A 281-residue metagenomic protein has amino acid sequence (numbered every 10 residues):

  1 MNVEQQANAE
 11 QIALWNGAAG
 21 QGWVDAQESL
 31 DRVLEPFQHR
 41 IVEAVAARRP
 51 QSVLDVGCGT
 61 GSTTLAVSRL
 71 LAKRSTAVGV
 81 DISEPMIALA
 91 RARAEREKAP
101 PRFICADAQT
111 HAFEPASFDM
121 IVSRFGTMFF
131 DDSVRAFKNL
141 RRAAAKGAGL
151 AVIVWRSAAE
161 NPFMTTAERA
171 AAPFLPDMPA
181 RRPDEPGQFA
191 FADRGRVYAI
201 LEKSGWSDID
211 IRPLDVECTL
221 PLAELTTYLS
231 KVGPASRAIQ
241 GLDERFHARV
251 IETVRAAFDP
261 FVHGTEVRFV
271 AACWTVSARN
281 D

Functional and structural regions predicted by a protein language model:
N2-E4, L14, A19, A26 (+4 more regions): Conserved Class I S-adenosyl-L-methionine
R32-Q51, A66: Conserved alpha-helix/loop element of class I SAM-dependent methyltransferases that forms part of the SAM/SAH-binding
S52-H111, R135: Class I SAM-dependent methyltransferase SAM/SAH-binding core
L71, A94, A171, F258 (+1 more regions): Conserved hydrophobic residues forming the short capping helix/wall of the S-adenosyl-L-methionine
Q109-M120: A short acidic, Gly/Pro-enriched loop at the edge of an enzyme's catalytic core that lines a small-molecule cofactor
D119-S133, R156: A short SAM/SAH-binding and catalytic strip from SAM-dependent methyltransferases
V134-R135, R141-R142, K146-L220, S236: Conserved catalytic/acceptor-binding region of the Class I
